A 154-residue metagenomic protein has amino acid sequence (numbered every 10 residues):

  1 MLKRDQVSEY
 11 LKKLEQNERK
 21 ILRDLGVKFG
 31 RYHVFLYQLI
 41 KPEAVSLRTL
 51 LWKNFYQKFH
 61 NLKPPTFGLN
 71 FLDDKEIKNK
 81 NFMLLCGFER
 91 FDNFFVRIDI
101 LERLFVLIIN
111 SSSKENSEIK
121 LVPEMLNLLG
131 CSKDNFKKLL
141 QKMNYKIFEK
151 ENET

Functional and structural regions predicted by a protein language model:
M1-L121, L128-K133, K138, M143-N152: Acidic, serine/threonine- and proline-rich low-complexity intrinsically disordered segments
